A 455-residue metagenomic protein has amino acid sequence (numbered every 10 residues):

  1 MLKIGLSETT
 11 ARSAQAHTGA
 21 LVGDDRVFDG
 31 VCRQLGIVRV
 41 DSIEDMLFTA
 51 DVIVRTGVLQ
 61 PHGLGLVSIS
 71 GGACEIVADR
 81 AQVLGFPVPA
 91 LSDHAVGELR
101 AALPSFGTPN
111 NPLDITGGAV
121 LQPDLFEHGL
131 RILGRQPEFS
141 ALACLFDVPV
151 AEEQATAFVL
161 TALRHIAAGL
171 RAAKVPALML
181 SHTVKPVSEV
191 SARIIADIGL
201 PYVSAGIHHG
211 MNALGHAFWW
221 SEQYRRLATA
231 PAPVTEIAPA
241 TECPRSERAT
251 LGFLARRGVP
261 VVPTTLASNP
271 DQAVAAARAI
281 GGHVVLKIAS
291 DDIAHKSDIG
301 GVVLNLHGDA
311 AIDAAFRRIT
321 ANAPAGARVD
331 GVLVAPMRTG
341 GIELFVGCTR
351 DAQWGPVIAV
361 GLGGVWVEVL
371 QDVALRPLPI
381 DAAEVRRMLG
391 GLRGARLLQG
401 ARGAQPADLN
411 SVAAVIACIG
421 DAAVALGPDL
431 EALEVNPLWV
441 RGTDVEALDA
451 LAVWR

Functional and structural regions predicted by a protein language model:
L2-G5, V31-V38, T49-G57, R80-L84 (+10 more regions): Change "in soluble alpha/beta enzymes" to "in soluble alpha/beta proteins
K3-P89, A157-V259: Peripheral docking tails and interdomain loops at the edges of cofactor- or intermediate-handling domains
K3-T9, E44, D93, D147-V148 (+6 more regions): Short, ordered loop/turn segments at secondary-structure junctions
T10-R12, R33, Q60-Q154: Short glycine-cluster motifs
V22-D24, G36-R39, S70, T161-H165 (+9 more regions): ATP-dependent carboxylate activation and anion-phosphoryl transfer catalytic cores that bind Mg-ATP to form
V58-R80, P244-R245, T265-D292, D309-I380 (+2 more regions): Phosphate-binding site of ATP-dependent enzymes
A102-L121, L251-F253, R257, T265 (+2 more regions): Active-site rim beta-loop-alpha module in soluble metabolic enzymes
